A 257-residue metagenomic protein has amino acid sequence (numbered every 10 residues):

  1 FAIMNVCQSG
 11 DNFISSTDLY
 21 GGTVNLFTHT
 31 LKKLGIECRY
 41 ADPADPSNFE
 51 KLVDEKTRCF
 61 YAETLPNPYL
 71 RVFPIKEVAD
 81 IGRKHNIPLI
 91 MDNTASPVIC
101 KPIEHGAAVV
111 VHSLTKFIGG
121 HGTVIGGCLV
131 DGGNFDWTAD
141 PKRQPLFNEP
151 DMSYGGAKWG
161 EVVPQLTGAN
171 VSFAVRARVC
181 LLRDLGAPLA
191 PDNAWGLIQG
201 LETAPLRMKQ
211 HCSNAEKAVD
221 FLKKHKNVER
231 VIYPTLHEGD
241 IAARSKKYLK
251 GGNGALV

Functional and structural regions predicted by a protein language model:
F1-K224, I232: Conserved PLP-enzyme active-site core in the AAT-like
A190-D192, K226, K250-G254: Short gly/pro-enriched beta-turn/loop segments at secondary-structure junctions
E216, I232-V257: Conserved glycine-rich beta-strand-loop-beta hairpin in the small C-terminal domain of fold type I
